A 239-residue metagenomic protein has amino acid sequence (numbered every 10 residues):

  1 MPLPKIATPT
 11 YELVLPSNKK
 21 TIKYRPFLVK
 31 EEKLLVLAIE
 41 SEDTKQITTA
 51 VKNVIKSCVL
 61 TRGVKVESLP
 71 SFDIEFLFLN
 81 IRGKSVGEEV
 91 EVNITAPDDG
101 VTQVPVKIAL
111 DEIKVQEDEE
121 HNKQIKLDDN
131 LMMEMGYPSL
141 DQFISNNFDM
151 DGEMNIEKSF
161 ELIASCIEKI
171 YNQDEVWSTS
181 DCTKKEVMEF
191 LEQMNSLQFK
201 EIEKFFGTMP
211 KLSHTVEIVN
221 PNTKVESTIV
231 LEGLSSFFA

Functional and structural regions predicted by a protein language model:
M1-A239: Long C-terminal interaction/binding lobes of large macromolecular proteins
